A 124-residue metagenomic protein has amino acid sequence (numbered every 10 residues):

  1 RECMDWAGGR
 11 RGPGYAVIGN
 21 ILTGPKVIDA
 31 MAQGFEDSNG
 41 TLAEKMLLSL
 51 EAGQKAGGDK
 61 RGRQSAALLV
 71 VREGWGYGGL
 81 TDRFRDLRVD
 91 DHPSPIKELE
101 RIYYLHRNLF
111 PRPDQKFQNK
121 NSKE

Functional and structural regions predicted by a protein language model:
R1-E124: N-terminal nucleophile
